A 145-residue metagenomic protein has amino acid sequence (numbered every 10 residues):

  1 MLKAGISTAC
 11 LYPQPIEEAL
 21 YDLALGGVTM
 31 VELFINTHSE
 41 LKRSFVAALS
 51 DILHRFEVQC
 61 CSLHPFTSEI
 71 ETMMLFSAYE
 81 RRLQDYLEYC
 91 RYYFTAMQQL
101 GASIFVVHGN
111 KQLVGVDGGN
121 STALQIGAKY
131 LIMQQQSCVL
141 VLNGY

Functional and structural regions predicted by a protein language model:
M1-G5, S62-L75, N110-V116: N-terminal small/glycine-rich loop or linker at the start of catalytic domains across soluble metabolic enzymes
M1-K3, L25-K42: Short N-terminal signal/transit or membrane-insertion segments and the immediately adjacent low-complexity/disordered
L2, P13, A19-L20, F76-L83: Gly/Pro-rich active-site loop or hairpin
L2-T8, V31-L33, C60-P65, F105-V107 (+2 more regions): Hydrophobic faces of well-ordered beta-strands that scaffold small-molecule active sites in alpha/beta enzyme cores
I6-S7, I35-T37, M73, Y79-R81: Short, contiguous strand/loop micro-motifs
A9-I16, F34-A48, Q112-D117: Acidic-and-aromatic substrate-binding clefts and catalytic sites of carbohydrate-active enzymes
L20-G26, R43-P65, Y92-G101, Q135-V139: Acidic (Asp/Glu)-rich catalytic clusters
L75-Y145: Active-site acidic/histidine proton-transfer and metal-coordination neighborhood in alpha/beta enzyme cores
